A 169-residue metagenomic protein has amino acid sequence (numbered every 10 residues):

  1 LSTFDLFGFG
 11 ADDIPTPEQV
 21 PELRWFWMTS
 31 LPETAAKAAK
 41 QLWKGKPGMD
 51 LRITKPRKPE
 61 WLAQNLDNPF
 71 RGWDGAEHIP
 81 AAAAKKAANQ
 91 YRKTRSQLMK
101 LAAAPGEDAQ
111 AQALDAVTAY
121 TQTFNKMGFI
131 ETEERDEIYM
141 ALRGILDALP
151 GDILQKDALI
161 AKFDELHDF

Functional and structural regions predicted by a protein language model:
L1-A35, K44-R57: Concave beta-strand-loop units of leucine-rich repeat
W43, D50-P59, E131-F169: Amphipathic alpha-helical binding modules
D50-A103, L166-D168: Short terminal alpha-helical segments
A76-A87, Y91, G106, E131 (+3 more regions): Intrinsic-disorder-associated interaction segments
Q97, L101, M127, L149-D152: Residue-level signature of the C-terminal ends
E107-L149: Amphipathic protein-protein interaction modules
